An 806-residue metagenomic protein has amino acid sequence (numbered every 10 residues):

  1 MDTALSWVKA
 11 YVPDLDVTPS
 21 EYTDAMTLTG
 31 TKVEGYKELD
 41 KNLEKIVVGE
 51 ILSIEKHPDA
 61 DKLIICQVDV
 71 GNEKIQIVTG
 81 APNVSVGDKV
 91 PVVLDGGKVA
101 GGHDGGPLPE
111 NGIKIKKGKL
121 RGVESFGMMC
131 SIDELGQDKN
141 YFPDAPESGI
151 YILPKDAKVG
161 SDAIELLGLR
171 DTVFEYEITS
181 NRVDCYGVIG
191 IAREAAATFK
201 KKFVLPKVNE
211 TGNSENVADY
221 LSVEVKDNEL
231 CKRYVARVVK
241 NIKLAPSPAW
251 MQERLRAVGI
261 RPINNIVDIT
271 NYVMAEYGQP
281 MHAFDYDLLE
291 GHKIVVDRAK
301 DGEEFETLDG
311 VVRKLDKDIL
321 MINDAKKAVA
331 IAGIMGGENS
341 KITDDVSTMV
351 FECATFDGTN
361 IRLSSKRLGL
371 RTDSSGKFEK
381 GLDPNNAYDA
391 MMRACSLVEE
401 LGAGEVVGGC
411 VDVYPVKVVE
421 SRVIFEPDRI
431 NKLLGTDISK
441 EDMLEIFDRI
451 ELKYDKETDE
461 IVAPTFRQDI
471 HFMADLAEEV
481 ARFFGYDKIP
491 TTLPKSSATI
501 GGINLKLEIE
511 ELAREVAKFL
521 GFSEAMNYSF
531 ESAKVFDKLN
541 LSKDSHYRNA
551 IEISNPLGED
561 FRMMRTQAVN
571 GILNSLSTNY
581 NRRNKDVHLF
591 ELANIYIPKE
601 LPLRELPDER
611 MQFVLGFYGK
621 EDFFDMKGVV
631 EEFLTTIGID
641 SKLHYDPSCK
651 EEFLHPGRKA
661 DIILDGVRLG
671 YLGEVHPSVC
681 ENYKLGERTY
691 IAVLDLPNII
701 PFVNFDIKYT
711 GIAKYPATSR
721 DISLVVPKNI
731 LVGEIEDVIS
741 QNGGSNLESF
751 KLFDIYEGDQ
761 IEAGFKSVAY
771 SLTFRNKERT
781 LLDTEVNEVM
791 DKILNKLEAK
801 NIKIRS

Functional and structural regions predicted by a protein language model:
M1-E215, V350, D373, G381-P384 (+2 more regions): Phosphate-backbone binding interfaces of nucleic-acid-interacting proteins
D24, I64, F203-E303: Glycine/proline-enriched, intrinsically flexible loops and inter-domain linkers
V48-V78, V159, N264, T270-N339: Conserved mixed alpha/beta core segments that line enzyme active sites in large multi-domain catalysts
R121-G136, N140, G149-Y151, I164 (+5 more regions): Mobile "lid/hinge" segments at catalytic clefts and subdomain interfaces of large enzymes
P146-V159, K207-D219, N323-R362, S396 (+9 more regions): Conserved alpha/beta core surface patches that mediate binding of polyanionic ligands
F199-V225, G402-I430, D437: Terminal amphipathic helices with adjacent charged low-complexity linkers/tails
V423-P427, N431-K585, R720, T773-R775 (+2 more regions): Extended, well-folded interaction surfaces typified by the phenylalanyl-tRNA synthetase beta subunit core
R449-L452, N527, K599-L603, D608 (+2 more regions): A carboxyl-terminal module marker
